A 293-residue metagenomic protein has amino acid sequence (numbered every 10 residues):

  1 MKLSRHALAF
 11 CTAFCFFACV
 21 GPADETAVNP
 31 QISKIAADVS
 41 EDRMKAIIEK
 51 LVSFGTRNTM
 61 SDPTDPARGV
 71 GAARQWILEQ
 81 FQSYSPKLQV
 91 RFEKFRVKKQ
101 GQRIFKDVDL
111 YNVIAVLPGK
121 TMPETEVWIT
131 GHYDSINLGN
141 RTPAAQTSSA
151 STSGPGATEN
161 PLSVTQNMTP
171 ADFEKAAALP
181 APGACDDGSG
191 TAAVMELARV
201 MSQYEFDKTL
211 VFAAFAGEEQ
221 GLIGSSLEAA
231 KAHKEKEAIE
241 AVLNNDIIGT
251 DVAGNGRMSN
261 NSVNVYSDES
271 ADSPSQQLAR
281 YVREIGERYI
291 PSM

Functional and structural regions predicted by a protein language model:
M1-F10: Bacterial N-terminal signal peptides that target proteins for export
A9-A18: Bacterial N-terminal signal peptides
F17-V28: Bacterial Sec-dependent signal peptides at the C-terminal "C-region" and cleavage site
A27-K34, V39, R43-K50, R68-Q80 (+6 more regions): Extracytoplasmic/secreted proteins, especially bacterial periplasmic and envelope-associated proteins
R43-S53, Q89-F92, N112-V116, E126-T130 (+4 more regions): Structural recognition of the beta-strand scaffold that forms the well-ordered cores of secreted hydrolase catalytic
A46-P118: A non-catalytic alpha/beta surface segment that caps or lines the substrate-entry region of metallo-dependent hydrolase
K106-Y111, N137, S148-N160, M168-P274: Acidic/histidine-rich catalytic neighborhood of metal-dependent amide-processing enzymes
D268-E269, S273-M293: Acidic, glycine-rich loop-and-strand cores that form catalytic or ligand-binding grooves in diverse globular domains
